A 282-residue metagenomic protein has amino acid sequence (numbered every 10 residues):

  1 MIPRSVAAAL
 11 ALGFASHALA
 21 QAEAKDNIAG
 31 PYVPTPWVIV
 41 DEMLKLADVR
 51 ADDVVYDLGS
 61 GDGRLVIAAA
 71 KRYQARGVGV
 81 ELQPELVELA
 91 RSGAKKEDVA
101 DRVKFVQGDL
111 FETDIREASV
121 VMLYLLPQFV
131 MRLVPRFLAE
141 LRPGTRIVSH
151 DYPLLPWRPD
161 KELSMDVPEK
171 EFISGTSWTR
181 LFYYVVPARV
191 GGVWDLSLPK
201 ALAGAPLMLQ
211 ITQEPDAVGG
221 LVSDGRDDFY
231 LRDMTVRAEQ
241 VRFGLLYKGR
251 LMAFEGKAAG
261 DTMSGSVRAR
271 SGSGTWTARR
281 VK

Functional and structural regions predicted by a protein language model:
L19-D53: S-adenosyl-L-methionine
D52-G61: Conserved class I S-adenosyl-L-methionine
G63-I67: Glycine-rich SAM-binding Motif I of class I
R76-E81: Conserved SAM-binding motif I beta-strand of class I
P84-E117: S-adenosyl-L-methionine
G144-L155: Conserved beta-strand signature within the Rossmann-like core of class I S-adenosyl-L-methionine
P153-D195: Active-site capping/gating segments
A188-K282: Central antiparallel beta-sheet cores of small beta-barrel/beta-sandwich binding domains
